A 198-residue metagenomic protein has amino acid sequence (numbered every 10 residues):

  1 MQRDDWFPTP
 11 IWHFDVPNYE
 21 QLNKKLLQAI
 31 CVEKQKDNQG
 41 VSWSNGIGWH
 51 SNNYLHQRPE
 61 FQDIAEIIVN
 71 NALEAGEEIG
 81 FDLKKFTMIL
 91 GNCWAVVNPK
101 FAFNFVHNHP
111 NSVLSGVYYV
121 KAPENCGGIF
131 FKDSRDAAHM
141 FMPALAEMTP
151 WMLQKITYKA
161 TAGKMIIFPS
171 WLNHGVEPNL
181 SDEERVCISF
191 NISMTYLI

Functional and structural regions predicted by a protein language model:
M1-F86: Non-heme Fe(II)/2-oxoglutarate
F7-T9, N111-V113, E183-R185: A general secondary-structure signal for short beta-strands and their flanking turns/coil in non-transmembrane regions
I79-K100: Hydrophobic beta-strand-centered segment that forms part of the acyl-chain substrate-binding groove
L90-N92, V113-S115, R185-C187: Broad gene-expression machinery/nucleic-acid interaction feature
A95-I167, M194, I198: Catalytic core of non-heme Fe(II) oxygenases with the double-stranded beta-helix
N104-H107, H174-S181: Short beta-strand His + acidic residue motifs that chelate non-heme Fe in jelly-roll/DSBH and cupin folds
D182-I192: A short alpha/beta connector and helix-capping loop motif
